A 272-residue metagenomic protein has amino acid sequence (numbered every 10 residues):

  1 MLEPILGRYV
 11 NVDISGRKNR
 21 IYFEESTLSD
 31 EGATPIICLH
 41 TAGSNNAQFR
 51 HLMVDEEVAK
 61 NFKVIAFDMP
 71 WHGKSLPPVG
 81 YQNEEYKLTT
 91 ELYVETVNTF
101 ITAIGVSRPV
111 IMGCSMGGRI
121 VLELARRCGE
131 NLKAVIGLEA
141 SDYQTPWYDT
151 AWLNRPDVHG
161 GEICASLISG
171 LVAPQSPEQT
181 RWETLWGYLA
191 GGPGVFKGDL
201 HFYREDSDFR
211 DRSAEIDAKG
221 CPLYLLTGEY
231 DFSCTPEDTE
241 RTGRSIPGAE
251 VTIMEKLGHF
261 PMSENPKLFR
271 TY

Functional and structural regions predicted by a protein language model:
G16, I65-M112, T271: Active-site loop/oxyanion-hole signature of alpha/beta-hydrolase fold enzymes
N19-V79: Conserved HGGG/HGGXW glycine-rich cap/lid loop of the alpha/beta-hydrolase fold
G113, G117, V121: Gly/Ala-rich beta-loop-alpha elbow adjacent to hydrolase catalytic centers
L122-I163: Flexible "cap/lid" loop of the alpha/beta hydrolase fold
P146-W147, G160-A218: Conserved alpha/beta-hydrolase catalytic His-Asp/Glu region
K219, L225-T227: Short beta-strand/loop motif that positions the catalytic acidic residue of the alpha/beta-hydrolase fold
E229-C234: Acidic catalytic loop of the alpha/beta-hydrolase fold
L257-R270: Catalytic histidine-centered segment of alpha/beta-hydrolase-like enzymes
